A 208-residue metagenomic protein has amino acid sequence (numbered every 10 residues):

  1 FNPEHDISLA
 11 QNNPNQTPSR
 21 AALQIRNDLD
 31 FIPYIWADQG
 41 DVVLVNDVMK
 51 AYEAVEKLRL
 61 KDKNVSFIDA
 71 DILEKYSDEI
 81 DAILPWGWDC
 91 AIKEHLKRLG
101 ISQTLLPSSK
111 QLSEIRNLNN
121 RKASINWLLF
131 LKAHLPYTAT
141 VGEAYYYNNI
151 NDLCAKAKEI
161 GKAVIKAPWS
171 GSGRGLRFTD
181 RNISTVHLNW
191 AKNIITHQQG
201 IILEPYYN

Functional and structural regions predicted by a protein language model:
F1-D41: N-terminal-proximal low-complexity accessory segments that begin disordered and transition into the first
I7-S8, K50-E53, G171-R174: Flexible loop/turn segments at secondary-structure boundaries
L23-I32, L44-A155: Conserved N-proximal alpha/beta basic substrate-recognition cap immediately N-terminal to, or forming the N-lobe
V42-N46, L84-G87, V164-K166, I202-E204: A structural signal for short, well-ordered beta-strand segments and their strand-loop junctions that often border
D78, K156-A157, W169-G171, I194-T196 (+1 more regions): Solvent-exposed alpha-helices and their adjacent loops that cap or buttress functional pockets in soluble metabolic
C90-A91, I150-N151, P168-S172, Y207-N208: Short acidic/polar capping segments at secondary-structure boundaries
H134-G142, V164, D180-Y207: Conserved ATP-binding module of the ATP-grasp superfamily
G161-L176: Conserved anion/nucleotide-ligand pocket segment
